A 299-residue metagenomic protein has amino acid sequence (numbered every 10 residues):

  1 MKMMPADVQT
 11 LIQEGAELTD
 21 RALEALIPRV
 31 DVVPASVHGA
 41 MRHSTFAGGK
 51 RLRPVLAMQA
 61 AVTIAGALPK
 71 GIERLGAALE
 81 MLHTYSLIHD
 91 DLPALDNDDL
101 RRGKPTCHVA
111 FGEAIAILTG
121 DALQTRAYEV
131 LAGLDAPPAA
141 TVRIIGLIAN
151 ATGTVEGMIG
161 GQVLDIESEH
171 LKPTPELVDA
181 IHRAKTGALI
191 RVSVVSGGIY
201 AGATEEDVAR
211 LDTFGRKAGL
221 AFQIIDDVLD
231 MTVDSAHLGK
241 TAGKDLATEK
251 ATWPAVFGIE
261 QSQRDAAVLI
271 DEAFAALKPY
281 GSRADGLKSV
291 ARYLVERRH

Functional and structural regions predicted by a protein language model:
M1-I27: N-terminal amphipathic/basic leader segments beginning at the initiator methionine
E14-L18, I27-A276, D285-V295: Mg2+-dependent prenyl diphosphate-binding active-site environment of isoprenoid biosynthetic enzymes
